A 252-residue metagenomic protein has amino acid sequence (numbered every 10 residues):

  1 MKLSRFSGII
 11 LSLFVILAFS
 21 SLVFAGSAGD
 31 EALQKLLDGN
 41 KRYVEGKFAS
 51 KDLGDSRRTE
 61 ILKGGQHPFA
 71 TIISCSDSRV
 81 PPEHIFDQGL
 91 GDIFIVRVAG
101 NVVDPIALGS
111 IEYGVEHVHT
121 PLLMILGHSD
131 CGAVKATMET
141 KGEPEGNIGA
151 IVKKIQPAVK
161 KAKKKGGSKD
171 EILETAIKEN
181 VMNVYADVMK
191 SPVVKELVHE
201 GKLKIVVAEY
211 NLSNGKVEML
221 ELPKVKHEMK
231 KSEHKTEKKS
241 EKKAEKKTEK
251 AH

Functional and structural regions predicted by a protein language model:
M1-L11: Bacterial N-terminal signal peptides that target proteins for export
I9-S21: Bacterial N-terminal signal peptides
A25-G65, L90-G91, N101-H119, G132-H252: Divalent-metal-activated hydrolytic enzyme cores
S74-R79, A99-V102, H128-S129: Short glycine-enriched loops at secondary-structure junctions
R79-V96: Catalytic core of membrane glycerolipid acyltransferases/transacylases, capturing the structured, soluble-facing
I125: Conserved functional hotspot residues or short segments at active or partner-binding sites across diverse domains
